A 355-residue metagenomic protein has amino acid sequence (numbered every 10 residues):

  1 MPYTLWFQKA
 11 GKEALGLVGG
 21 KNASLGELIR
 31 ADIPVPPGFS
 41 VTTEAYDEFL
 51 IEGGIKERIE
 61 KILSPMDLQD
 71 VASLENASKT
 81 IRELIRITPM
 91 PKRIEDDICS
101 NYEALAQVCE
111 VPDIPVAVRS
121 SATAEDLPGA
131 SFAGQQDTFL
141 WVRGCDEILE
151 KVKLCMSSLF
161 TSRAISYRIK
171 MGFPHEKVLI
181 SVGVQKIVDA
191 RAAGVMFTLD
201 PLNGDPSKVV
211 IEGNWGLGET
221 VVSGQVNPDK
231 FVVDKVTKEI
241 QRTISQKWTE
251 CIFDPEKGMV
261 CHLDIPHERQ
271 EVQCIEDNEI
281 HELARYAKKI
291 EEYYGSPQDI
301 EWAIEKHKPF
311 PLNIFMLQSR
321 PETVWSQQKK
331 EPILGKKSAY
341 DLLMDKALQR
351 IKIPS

Functional and structural regions predicted by a protein language model:
M1-S181, E271-N278, E282-Y286, E291-G295 (+5 more regions): N-terminal beta-alpha lobe that positions the nucleotide/phosphoryl donor in ATP/NTP-coupled carboxylate activation
S120-A122, K186-V188, W215, I304-K306 (+1 more regions): Short, flexible loop/turn elements at secondary-structure junctions
G129-F132, P206-V209, V222-S223, P311-N313: Short glycine/proline-enriched turns and hinge-like loops at secondary-structure junctions
T138-T237: NTP-handling and nucleic-acid-processing catalytic cores
D189-A192, N203-S207, G295-P297, K308-I314: Coil-to-beta-strand transition motifs
K208-D299, I304-K308, K336-S355: Conserved catalytic alpha/beta cores of large enzymes that bind or transform nucleotide phosphates and polynucleotides
G213, L317-V324: Short beta->alpha transition motifs characteristic of CBS
E219-S223, W325-E331: Cytochrome P450 core scaffold surrounding the K-helix E-X-X-R motif and the conserved "meander" helix-loop region
